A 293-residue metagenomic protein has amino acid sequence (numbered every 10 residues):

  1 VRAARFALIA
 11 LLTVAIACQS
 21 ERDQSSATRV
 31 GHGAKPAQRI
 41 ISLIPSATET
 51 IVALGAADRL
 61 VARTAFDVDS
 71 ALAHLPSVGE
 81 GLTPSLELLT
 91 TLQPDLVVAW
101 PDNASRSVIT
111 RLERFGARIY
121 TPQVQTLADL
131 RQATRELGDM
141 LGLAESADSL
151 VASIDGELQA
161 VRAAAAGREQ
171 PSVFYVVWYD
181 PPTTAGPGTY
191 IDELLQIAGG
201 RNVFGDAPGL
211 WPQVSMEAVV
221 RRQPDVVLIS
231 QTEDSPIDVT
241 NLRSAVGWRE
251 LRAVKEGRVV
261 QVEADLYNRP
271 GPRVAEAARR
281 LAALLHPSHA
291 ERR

Functional and structural regions predicted by a protein language model:
A7-A15: Bacterial N-terminal signal peptides
C18-R22: Bacterial signal peptide processing site
D23-Q24, H32-R39, L96, R106-T183 (+2 more regions): Extracytoplasmic substrate-binding proteins
R39-V108, V203, T240, W248: A short, structured surface patch at a secondary-structure boundary
I44, P101-D102, V177, A207 (+3 more regions): Short secondary-structure boundary segments
T64, P187-W211, Q231: His/Asp/Glu-enriched short active-site or ligand-binding loop at hydrolase and phosphoryl-transfer sites
T83-D102, A117, S215-T232: Proline-aspartate-enriched helix->loop->beta-strand connector
N103-R114, V226-R243: A ligand-binding cleft/hinge motif common to bilobed small-molecule-binding domains
